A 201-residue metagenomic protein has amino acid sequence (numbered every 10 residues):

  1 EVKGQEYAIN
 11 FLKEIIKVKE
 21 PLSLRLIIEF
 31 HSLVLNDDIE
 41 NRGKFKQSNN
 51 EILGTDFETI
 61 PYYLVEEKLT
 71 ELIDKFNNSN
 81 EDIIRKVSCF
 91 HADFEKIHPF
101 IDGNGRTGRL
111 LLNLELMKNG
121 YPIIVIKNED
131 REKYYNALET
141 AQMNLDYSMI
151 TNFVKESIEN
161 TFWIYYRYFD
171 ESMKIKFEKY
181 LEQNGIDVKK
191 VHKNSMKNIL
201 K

Functional and structural regions predicted by a protein language model:
E1-D102, R106-K201: FIC/Doc superfamily catalytic core
